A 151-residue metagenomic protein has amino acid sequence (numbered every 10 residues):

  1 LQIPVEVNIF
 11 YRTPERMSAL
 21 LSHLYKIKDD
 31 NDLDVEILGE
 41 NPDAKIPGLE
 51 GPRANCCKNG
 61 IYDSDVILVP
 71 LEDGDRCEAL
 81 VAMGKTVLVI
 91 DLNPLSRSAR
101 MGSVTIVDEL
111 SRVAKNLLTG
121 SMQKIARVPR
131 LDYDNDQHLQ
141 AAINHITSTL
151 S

Functional and structural regions predicted by a protein language model:
I3-P4, T86: Residues at the starts of beta-strands that form the adenosine-phosphate
P4-T13: Short internal beta-strands
N8, V69-L71, I90: Short His-Asn-centered micro-motif
T13-A19: Short, charged/polar "capping" segments at the starts of alpha-helices and the immediately preceding loops
L21-V81: An acidic, phosphate/nucleotide-engaging active-site surface
I67-L68, T86-V87, T105: Short, well-ordered beta-strand core segments
G74-L95: A short, gly/pro- and small-residue-rich
R97-S151: C-terminal functional extensions of proteins
